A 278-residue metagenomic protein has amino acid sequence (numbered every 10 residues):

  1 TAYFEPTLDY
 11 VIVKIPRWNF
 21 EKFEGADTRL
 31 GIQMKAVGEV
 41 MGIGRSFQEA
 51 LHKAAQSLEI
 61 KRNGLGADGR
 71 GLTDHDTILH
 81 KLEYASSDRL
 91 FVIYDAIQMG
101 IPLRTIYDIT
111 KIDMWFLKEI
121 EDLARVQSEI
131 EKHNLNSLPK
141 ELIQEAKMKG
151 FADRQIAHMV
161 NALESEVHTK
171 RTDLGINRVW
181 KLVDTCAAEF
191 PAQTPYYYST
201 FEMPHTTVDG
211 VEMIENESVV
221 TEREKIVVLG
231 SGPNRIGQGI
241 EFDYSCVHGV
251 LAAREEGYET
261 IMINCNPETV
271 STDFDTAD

Functional and structural regions predicted by a protein language model:
T1-A277: ATP-dependent carboxylate/acyl-activation modules
